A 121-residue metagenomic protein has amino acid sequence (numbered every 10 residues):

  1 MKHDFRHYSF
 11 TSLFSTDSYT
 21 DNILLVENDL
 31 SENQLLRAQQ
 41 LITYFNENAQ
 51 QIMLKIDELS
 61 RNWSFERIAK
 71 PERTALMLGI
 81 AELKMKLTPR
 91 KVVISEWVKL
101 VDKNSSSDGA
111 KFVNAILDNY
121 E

Functional and structural regions predicted by a protein language model:
M1-E121: N-terminal interaction/assembly modules
